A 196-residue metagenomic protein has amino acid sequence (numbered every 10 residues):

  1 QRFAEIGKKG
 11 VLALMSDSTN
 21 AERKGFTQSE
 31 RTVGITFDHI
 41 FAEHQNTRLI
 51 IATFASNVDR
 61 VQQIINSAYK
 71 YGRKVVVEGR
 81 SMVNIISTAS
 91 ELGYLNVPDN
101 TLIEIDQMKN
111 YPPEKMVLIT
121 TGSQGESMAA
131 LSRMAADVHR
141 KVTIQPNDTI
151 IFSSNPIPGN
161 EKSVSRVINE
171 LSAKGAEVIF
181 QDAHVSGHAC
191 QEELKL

Functional and structural regions predicted by a protein language model:
Q1-Y111, E126-T143, G159-R166, A189: His/Asp/Glu-rich metal-coordinating catalytic cores of metallo-dependent phosphodiesterases/hydrolases acting on
L12, M116, D148: Conserved acidic residues
L49-T53, F152, F180-Q181: Short catalytic-loop micro-motif centered on adjacent basic/acidic residues
K74, T149-I150: The feature marks the mature, well-folded catalytic cores of soluble enzymes
K115-Q124: Conserved two-lobed SF2 helicase motor
T143-N147, L171: ATP-dependent carboxylate-amine ligase
S154, N160-A176: Metal-dependent catalytic core segments for phosphate chemistry
L171-L196: Generic long, charged, amphipathic alpha-helical segments
